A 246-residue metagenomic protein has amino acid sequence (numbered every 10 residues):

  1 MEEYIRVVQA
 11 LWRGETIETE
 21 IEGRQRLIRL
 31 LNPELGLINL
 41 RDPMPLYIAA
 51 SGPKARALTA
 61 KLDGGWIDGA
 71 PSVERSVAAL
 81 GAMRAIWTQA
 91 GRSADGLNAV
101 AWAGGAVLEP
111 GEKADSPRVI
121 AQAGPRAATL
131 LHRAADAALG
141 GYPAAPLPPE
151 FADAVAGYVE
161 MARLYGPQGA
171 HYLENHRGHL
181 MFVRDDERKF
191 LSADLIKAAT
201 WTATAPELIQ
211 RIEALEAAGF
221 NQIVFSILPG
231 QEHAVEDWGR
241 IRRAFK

Functional and structural regions predicted by a protein language model:
M1-L11, S76-R84, Q231-K246: C-terminal helical cap(s) of enzyme catalytic domains, especially alpha/beta-barrels
M1-L37, G81-A217: An alpha-helical appendage that flanks or caps ligand/catalytic pockets
A10, G64-G65: Well-ordered beta-strand positions
L46-A49, W66-D68, L97-G104, I223-F225: Hydrophobic faces of well-ordered beta-strands that scaffold small-molecule active sites in alpha/beta enzyme cores
R56-A60, E213: Alpha-helical segments flanking ligand/cofactor-binding loops in enzyme cores
K61-L62, A218: Structural motif
G69-R75, R126-D136, I227-L228: Glycine-rich phosphate-binding active-site loops on the catalytic face of alpha/beta enzymes
V73-V77, A106-L108, W201, I227-A234: Acidic-and-aromatic substrate-binding clefts and catalytic sites of carbohydrate-active enzymes
